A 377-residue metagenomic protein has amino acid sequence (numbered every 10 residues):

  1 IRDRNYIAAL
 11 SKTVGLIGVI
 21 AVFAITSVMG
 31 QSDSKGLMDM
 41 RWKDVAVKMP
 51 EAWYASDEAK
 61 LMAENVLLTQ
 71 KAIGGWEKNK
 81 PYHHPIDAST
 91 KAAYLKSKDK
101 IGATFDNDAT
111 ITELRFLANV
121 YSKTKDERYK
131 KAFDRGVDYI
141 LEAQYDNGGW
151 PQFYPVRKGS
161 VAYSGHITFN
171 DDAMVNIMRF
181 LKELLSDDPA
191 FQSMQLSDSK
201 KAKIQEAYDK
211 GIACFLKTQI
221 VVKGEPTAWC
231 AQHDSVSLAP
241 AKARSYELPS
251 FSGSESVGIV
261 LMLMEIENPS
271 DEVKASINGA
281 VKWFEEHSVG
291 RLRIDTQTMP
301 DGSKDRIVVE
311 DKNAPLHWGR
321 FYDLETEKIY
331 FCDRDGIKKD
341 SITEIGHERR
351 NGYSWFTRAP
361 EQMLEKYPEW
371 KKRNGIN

Functional and structural regions predicted by a protein language model:
I1-D3: Conserved small/polar residues in nucleotide/adenosyl-binding loops
V14-T26: Bacterial N-terminal signal peptides
S32-M62, R179, E183-K210, V236-A243 (+2 more regions): Terminal, non-catalytic domain-edge segments
S56, K60-I111: N-terminal carbohydrate-binding/catalytic regions of secreted carbohydrate-active enzymes
M62-G74, A132-G149, Q205-G224, S276-R293: Long, well-ordered core segments of solenoidal/helical folds
T69, V120, A143, L184-D187 (+2 more regions): Residue-level signature of the C-terminal ends
Y82, I86-F105, G149-F169, A190 (+1 more regions): A cross-kingdom feature marking solvent-exposed beta-strand/loop segments within repeated, beta-rich binding/scaffold
Y94-T124, A132, Y139: Long, hydrophobic/aromatic-enriched structural stretches that serve as scaffold segments
